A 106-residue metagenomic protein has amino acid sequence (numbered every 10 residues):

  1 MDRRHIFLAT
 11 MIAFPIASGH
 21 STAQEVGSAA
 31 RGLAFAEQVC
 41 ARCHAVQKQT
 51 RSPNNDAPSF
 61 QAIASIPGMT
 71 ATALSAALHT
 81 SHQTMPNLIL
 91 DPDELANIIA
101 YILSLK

Functional and structural regions predicted by a protein language model:
M1-L8: Bacterial N-terminal signal peptides that target proteins for export
L8-I12, I16: Hydrophobic helical h-region of N-terminal Sec-dependent signal peptides in bacterial secretory/periplasmic proteins
P15-F35: Electrostatic cytochrome c docking/interface patches
G32, E37-Q47, I98: The canonical Cys-X-X-Cys-His
L33, K48-S75: Gly/Gly-Pro-rich "capping" loops immediately C-terminal to redox-active cysteine motifs in periplasmic/lumenal
A71-H79, A96-I99: An amphipathic alpha-helix signature
I89-K106: C-terminal capping alpha-helices of c-type cytochrome domains
